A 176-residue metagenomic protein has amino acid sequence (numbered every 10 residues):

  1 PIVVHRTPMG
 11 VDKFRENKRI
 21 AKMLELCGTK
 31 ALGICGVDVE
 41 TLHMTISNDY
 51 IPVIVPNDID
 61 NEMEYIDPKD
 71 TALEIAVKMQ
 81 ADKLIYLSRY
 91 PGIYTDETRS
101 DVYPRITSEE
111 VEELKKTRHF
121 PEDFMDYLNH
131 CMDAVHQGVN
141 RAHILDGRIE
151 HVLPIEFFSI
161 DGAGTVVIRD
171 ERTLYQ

Functional and structural regions predicted by a protein language model:
P1-R148, E171-Q176: Nucleotide/pyrophosphate-binding catalytic subdomain
D101-P104, I155-D170: Conserved, well-ordered active-site substructure
V152: Anionic-ligand-binding alpha/beta catalytic cores of soluble enzymes and soluble regulatory domains that recognize
